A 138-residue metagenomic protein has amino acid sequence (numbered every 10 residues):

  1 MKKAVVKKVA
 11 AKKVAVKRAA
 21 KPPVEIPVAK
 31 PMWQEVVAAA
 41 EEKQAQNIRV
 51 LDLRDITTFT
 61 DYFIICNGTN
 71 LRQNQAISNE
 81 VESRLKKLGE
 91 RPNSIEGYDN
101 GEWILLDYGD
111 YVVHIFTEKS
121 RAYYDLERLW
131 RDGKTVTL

Functional and structural regions predicted by a protein language model:
M1-A20: Low-complexity, polybasic segments enriched for Lys interleaved with small residues
P27-F59: N-terminal first-folded block
V37, E41, A45, R49 (+4 more regions): Signal for well-folded cores of large energy- and translation-related assemblies
R49-F59, N93-D110: Glycine/charge-rich, flexible interdomain linkers and switch-proximal surface loops that mediate coupling
I65-N74: A short interface-forming secondary-structure element
Q75-N79, S83, E90: Compact, glycine-rich, soluble single-domain proteins
L105, H114-E127: C-terminal structural segments of small proteins and small subunits
L126-L138: C-terminal helix-cap and adjacent tail motif
